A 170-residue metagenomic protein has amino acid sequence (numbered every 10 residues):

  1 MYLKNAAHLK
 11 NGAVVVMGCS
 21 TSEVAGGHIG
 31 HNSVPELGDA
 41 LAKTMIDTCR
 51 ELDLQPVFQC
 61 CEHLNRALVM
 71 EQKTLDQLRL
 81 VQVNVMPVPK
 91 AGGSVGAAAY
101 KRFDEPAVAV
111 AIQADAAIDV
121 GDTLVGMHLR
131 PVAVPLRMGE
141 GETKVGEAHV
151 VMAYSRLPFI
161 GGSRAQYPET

Functional and structural regions predicted by a protein language model:
M1-V15, G38-T48: N-terminal glycine-/serine-/threonine-rich phosphate-binding loop
A7-L9, A91, G139-K144: Solvent-exposed alpha-helices and their adjacent loops that cap or buttress functional pockets in soluble metabolic
V15-M17, V57-C60, A109-I112, M152: General beta-strand structural signal in soluble alpha/beta enzymes
V24-I29, S33-L37, D47-R66: Active-site histidine-anchored catalytic micro-motif
G26-L37, T74-M86: A charged helix-plus-loop insertion that forms the helical arch/lid used to bind and gate nucleic-acid substrates
R66-T74, A98: Secreted/extracellular ectodomain signature
L78-E105: A glycine-rich helix N-cap at a beta->alpha junction
K101-D104, V108-T170: Glycine-rich, aromatic-bearing surface loops/beta-hairpins
